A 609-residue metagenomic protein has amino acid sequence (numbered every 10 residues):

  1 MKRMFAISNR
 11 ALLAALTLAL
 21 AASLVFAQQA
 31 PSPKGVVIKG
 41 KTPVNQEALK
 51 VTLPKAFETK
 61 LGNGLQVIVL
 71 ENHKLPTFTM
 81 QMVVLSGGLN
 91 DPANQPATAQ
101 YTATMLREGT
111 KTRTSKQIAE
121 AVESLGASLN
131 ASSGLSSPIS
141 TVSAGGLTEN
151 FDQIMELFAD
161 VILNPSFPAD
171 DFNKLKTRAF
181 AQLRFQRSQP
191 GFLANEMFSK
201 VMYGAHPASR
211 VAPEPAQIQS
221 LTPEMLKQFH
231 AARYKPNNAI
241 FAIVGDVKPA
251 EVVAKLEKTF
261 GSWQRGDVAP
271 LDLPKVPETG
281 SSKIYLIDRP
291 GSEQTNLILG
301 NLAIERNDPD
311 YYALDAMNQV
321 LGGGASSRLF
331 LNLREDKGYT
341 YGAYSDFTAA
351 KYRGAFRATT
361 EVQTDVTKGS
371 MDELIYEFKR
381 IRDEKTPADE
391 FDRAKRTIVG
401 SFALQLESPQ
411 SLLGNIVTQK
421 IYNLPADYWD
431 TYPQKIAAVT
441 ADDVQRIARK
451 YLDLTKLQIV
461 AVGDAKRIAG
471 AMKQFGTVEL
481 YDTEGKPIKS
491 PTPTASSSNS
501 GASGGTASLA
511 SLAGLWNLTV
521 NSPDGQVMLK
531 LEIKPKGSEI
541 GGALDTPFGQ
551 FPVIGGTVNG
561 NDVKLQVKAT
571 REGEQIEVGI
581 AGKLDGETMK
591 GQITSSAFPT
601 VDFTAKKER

Functional and structural regions predicted by a protein language model:
M1-N9: N-terminal secretory signal peptides that target proteins for export/translocation
A11-S23: Bacterial N-terminal signal peptides
Q29-V37, T42, V211, I240-E305 (+1 more regions): An aromatic/glycine/proline-enriched structural segment found at the starts of mature extracellular/organellar domains
V36-T59, I118, K200-A239, L271-V276 (+4 more regions): Histidine-acidic residue clusters that define the catalytic metal-binding segment of zinc metallopeptidase domains
V44-Q81, L515-N517: Mature N-terminal segment immediately following signal peptide/propeptide cleavage in secreted/periplasmic
I68-L70, K74-L106, R113-I162, K176 (+6 more regions): M16 family metallopeptidases and their MPP-like homologs
T431-Y451, T455-K456, A461-E484: C-terminal soluble interaction/assembly domains
L509-R609: Central antiparallel beta-sheet cores of small beta-barrel/beta-sandwich binding domains
